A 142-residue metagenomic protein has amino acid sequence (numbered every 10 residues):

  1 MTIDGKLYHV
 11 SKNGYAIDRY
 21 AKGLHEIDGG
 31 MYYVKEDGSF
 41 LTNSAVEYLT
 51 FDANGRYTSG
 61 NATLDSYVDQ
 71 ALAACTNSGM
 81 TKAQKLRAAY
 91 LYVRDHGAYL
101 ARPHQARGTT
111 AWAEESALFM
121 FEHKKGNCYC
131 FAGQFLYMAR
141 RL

Functional and structural regions predicted by a protein language model:
M1-Y67: Extracellular adhesion/carbohydrate-binding repeat motifs centered on closely spaced tryptophans
Y8-H9, Y32-Y33, Y90-Y92, Y99 (+1 more regions): Aromatic side chains
D37, N54, M80, Q84-R87 (+1 more regions): Polybasic, low-complexity, intrinsically disordered segments
L41, F121-E122: Generic, ordered loop/turn and secondary-structure boundary motif
T63-M120: Secondary-structure boundary elements
A89, H123-L142: Cysteine-centered nucleophilic/redox motifs
